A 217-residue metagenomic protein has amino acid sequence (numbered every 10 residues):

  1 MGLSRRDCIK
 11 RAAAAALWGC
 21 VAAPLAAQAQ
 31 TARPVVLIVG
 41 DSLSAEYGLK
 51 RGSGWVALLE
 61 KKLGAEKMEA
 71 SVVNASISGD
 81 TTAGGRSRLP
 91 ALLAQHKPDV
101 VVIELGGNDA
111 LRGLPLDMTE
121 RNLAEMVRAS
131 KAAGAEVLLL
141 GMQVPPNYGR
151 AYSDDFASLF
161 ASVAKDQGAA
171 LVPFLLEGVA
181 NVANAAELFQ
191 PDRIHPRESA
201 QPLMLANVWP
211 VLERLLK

Functional and structural regions predicted by a protein language model:
M1-L17: N-terminal secretory signal peptides and thylakoid transit peptides that target proteins across membranes
C8-R11, A32, G40-D41, S199: Membrane-interface segments of envelope glycosyltransferases acting on lipid-linked substrates or membrane lipids
C20-A26: C-terminal segment of classical bacterial N-terminal signal peptides
Q28-S78, R88-K97: Serine-esterase "nucleophile elbow" of acetyl-processing enzymes
G48, V73-T82, L111-L114, R193: Acidic/histidine-rich helix-loop elements that form or flank divalent-metal/phosphate-binding sites at the catalytic
K62-G64, M68, R86-K217: Alpha-helical cap/lid subdomain in secreted, periplasmic, or secretory-pathway luminal O-acyl-processing enzymes
